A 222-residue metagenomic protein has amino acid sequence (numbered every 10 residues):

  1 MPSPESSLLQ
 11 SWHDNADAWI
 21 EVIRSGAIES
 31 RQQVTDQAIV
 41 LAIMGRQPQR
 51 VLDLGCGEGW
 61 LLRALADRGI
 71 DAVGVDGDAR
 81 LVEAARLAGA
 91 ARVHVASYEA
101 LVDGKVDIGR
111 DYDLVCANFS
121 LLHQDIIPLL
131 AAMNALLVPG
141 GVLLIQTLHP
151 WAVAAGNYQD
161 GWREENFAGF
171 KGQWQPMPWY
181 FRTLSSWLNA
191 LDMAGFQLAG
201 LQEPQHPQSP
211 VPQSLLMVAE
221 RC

Functional and structural regions predicted by a protein language model:
M1-R46: Conserved class I S-adenosyl-L-methionine
L52, E58-D103: Class I SAM-dependent methyltransferase SAM/SAH-binding core
G104-V115: A short acidic, Gly/Pro-enriched loop at the edge of an enzyme's catalytic core that lines a small-molecule cofactor
L114-I127: A short SAM/SAH-binding and catalytic strip from SAM-dependent methyltransferases
P128-V142: A short glycine-rich, Lys/Arg-flanked "PGG" loop and its adjoining helix->strand segment in the class I
L144-F170: Conserved class I S-adenosyl-L-methionine
P178-L201: Short alpha-helix
S209-C222: Core SAM-dependent methyltransferase catalytic element
